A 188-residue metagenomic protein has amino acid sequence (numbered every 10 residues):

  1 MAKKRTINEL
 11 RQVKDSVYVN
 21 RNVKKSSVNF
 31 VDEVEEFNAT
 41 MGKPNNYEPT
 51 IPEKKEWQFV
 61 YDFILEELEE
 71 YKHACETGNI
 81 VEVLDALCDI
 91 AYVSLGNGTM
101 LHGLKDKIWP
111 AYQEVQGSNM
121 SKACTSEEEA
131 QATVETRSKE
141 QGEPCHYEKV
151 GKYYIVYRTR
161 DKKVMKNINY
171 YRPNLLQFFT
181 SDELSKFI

Functional and structural regions predicted by a protein language model:
A2-I188: Flexible "arm" and connector segments at domain edges
